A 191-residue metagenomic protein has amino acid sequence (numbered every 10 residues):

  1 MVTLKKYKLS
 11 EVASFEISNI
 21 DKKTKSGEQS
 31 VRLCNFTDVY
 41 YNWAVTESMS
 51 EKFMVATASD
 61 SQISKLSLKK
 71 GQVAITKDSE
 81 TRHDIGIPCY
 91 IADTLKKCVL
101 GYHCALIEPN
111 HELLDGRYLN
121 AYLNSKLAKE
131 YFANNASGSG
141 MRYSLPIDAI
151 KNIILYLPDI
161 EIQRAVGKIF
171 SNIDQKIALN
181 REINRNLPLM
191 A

Functional and structural regions predicted by a protein language model:
M1-I20, N152-A191: Non-catalytic DNA-recognition/assembly elements of restriction-modification systems
K6-S26, T37-V73: Sequence-specific dsDNA recognition surfaces
N35-T37, V55-N124, P146: A short beta-sheet element
I91-A92, A136-G138: Short amphipathic beta-strand starts and helix->beta connectors
K97-A105, L114-R117, S137-G167: A short glycine-rich beta-alpha junction/loop motif
